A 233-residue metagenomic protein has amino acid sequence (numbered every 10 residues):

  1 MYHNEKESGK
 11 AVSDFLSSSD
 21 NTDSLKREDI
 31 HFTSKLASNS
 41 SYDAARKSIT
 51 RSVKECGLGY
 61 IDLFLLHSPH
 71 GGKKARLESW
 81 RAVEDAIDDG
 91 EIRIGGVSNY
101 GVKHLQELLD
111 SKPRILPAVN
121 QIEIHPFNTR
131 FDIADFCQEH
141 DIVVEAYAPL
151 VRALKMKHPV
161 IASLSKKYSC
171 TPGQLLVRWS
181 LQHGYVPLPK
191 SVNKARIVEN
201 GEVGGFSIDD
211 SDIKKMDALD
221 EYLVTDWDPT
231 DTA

Functional and structural regions predicted by a protein language model:
M1-D29, A82, V151, T232: N-terminal binding-site loop/beta-alpha segment at the start of enzyme catalytic domains that lines or forms
S8, A45, I49, R76-S79 (+1 more regions): Aromatic/hydrophobic pocket-lining residues that form the small-molecule binding cavity in soluble enzyme cores
V12-S19, V53, I87, K112 (+1 more regions): Conserved hydrophobic residues forming the short capping helix/wall of the S-adenosyl-L-methionine
T22-I30, G59-L63, R93-I94, L116-V119 (+1 more regions): Short acidic capping loops at alpha-helix termini that bridge into adjacent secondary structure
S24-S40, D62-P69, Q121-I124: A short, structured active-site edge motif that brings together acidic residues
S41-C56, L105, N128-T129: Short, acidic/polar
R46-L66, D85-D89, S111: CE4/NodB-like, metal-dependent polysaccharide N-deacetylase domain that modifies extracellular/periplasmic N-acetylated
S68-A233: Beta/alpha (TIM)-barrel catalytic core signal, keyed to glycine-rich beta->alpha loops juxtaposed to Asp/Glu that bind
